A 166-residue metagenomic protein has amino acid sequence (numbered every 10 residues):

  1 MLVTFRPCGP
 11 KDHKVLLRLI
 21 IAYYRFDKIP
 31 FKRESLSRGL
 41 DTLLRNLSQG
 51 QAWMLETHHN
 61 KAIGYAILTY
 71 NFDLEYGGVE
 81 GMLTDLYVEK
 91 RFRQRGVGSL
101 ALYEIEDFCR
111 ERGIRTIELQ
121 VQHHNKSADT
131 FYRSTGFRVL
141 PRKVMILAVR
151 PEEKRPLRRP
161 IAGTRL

Functional and structural regions predicted by a protein language model:
P7-K14, R18-G78, T84, L102 (+3 more regions): Acetyl-CoA-dependent GNAT
N71, E89, Q122: Residue-level recognition of the GNAT/N-acetyltransferase active site
V79, R95, R112-R115: Short coil/turn segments at alpha/beta junctions that flank glycine-rich nucleotide-binding fingerprints
V88, Q94-D107, T130-S134: Conserved acetyl-CoA-binding loop-helix of GNAT-fold acetyltransferases
L102, C109-Q120: Conserved GNAT acetyl-CoA-binding A-motif
L119-A128, I146-R150: Conserved beta-strand-loop-alpha-helix junction that forms the acyl-donor binding cleft
R133-R142: Conserved acetyl-CoA-binding loop of GNAT-fold acetyltransferases
